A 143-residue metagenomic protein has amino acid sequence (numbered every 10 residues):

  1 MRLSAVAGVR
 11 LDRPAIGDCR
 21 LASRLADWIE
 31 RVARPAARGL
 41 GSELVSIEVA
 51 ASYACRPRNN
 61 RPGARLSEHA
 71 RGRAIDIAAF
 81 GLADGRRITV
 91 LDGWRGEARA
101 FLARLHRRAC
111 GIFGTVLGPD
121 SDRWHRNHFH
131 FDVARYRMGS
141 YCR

Functional and structural regions predicted by a protein language model:
M1, L66-R143: Catalytic cores and adjacent binding grooves of peptidoglycan-active enzymes
M1, V6, V45-R58, W124-A134: Acidic helix-start/capping segments at beta-turn-to-alpha-helix junctions
M1-I47: Active-site acidic/histidine clusters and adjacent loop/turn architecture that either coordinate catalytic ions
S4-V6, D12-P14, C19, A50 (+5 more regions): Surface-exposed loop/turn and secondary-structure junction residues enriched for glycine/proline
V6, R31-E43, A50, F80-A83 (+1 more regions): Structured segments of extracytoplasmic/periplasmic soluble domains in secreted or envelope-associated proteins
D18-R20, A54-R56, G111, Y141-R143: Sequence contexts marking disulfide-bonded cysteines in secreted/extracellular proteins
R38-G72: Active-site-adjacent substructure of cysteine-protease-like catalytic cores
